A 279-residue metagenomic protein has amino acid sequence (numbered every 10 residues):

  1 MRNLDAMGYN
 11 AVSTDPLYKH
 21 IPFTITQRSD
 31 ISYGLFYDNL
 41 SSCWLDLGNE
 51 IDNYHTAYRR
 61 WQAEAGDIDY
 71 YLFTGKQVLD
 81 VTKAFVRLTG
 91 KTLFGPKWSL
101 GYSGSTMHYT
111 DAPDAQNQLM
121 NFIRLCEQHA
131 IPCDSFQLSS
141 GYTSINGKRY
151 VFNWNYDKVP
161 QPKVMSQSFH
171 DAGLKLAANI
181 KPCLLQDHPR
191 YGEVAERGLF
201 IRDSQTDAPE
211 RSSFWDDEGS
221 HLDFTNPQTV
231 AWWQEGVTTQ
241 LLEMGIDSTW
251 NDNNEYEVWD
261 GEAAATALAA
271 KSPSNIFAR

Functional and structural regions predicted by a protein language model:
M1-S99, S105-H108, A115-N117, I123-Q128: Catalytic and substrate-binding clefts that recognize carbohydrates or anionic sugar/phosphate headgroups
M7-D15, F73, T110-D114, W154-D157 (+3 more regions): Conserved aromatic-histidine-acidic binding/catalytic patches
P96-S103, L138-S139, N253: Short coil/turn segments at secondary-structure boundaries
Y102-N117, G219-W232: Active-site mouth loops of central-metabolism enzymes
A112-H129, T229-T239: Short, acidic/polar
P132-R279: Aromatic- and carboxylate-enriched substrate-binding clefts and catalytic-loop regions of carbohydrate-active enzymes
